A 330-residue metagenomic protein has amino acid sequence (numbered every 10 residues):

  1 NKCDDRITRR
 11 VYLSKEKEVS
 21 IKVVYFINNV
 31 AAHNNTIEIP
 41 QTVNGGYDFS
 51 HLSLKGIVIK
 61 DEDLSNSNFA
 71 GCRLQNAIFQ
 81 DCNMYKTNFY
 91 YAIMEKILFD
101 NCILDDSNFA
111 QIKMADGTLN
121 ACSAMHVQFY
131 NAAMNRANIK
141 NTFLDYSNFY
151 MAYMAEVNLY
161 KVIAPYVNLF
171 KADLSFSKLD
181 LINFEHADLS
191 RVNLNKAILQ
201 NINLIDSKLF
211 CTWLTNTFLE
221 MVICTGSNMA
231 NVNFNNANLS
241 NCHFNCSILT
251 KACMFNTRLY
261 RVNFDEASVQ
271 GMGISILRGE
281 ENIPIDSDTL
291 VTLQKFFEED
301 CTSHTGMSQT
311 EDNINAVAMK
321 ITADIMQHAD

Functional and structural regions predicted by a protein language model:
K2-C3, I7-T8, Y12-K17, V24-A329: Tandem repeat scaffolds
